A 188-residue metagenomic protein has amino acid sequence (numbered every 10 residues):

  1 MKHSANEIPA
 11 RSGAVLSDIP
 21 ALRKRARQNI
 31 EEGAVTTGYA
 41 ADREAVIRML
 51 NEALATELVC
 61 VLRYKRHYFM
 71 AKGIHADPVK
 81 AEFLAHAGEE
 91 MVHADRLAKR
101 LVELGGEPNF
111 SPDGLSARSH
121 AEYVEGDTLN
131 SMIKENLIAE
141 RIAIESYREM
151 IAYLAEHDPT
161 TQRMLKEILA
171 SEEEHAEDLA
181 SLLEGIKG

Functional and structural regions predicted by a protein language model:
M1-G188: Iron-associated oxidoreductase/ferritin-like identity signal
